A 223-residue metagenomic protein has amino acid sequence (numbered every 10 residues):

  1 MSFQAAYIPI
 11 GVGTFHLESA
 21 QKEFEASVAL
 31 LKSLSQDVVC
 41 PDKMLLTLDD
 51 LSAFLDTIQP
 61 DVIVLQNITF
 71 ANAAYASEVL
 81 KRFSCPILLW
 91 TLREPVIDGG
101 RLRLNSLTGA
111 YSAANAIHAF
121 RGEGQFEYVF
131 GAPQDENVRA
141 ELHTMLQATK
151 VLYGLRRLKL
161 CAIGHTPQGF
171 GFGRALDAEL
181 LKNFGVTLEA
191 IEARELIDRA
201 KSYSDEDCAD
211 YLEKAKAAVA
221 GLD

Functional and structural regions predicted by a protein language model:
M1-D223: An N-terminal assembly and electron-transfer interface module characteristic of large anaerobic redox and radical
